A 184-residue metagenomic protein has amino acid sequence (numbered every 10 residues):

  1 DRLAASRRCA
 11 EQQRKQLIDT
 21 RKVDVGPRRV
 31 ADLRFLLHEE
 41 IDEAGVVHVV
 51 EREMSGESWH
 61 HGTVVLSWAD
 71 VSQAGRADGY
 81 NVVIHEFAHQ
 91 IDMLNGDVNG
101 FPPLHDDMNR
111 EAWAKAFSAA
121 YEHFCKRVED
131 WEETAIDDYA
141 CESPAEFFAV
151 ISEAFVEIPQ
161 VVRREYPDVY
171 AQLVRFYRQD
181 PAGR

Functional and structural regions predicted by a protein language model:
A4-S6, A10, K15-T20: Short linear motifs in low-complexity or flexible loops
Q13-Q16, G26-D32: Short, composition-biased linear "edge" segments at structural boundaries
R14, G75, I91-D92: Activation segment
R21, R28-I41: Extended cationic-aromatic binding surfaces that line active-site or macromolecule-binding grooves and engage
L36-A77, G96-R184: Metalloprotease/metallohydrolase-associated module, dominated by Zn2+-dependent proteases
N81-L94, A149: Active-site recognition of the HExxH zinc-binding catalytic motif
